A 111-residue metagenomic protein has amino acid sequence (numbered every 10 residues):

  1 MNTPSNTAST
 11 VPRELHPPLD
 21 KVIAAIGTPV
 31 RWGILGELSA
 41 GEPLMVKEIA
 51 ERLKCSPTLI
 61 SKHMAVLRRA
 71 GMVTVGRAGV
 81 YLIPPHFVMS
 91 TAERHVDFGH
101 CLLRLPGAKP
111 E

Functional and structural regions predicted by a protein language model:
N2-I23: Short, Lys/Arg-enriched N-terminal segment that forms or immediately precedes the first helix of a structured domain
P17-S56, G79-S90: N-terminal helix-turn-helix DNA-binding core of bacterial DNA-binding proteins
M64-A65: Short, hydrophobic-biased segments on the C-terminal half of alpha helices that form "recognition helices"
G71: Glycine-centered, phosphate/nucleic-acid-interacting loop/turn motifs that mediate DNA/RNA or nucleotide
T74-V75: Short beta-strand "wing" residues that participate in macromolecule-binding interfaces
L82-E111: Conserved segment of winged-helix/HTH DNA-binding domains
